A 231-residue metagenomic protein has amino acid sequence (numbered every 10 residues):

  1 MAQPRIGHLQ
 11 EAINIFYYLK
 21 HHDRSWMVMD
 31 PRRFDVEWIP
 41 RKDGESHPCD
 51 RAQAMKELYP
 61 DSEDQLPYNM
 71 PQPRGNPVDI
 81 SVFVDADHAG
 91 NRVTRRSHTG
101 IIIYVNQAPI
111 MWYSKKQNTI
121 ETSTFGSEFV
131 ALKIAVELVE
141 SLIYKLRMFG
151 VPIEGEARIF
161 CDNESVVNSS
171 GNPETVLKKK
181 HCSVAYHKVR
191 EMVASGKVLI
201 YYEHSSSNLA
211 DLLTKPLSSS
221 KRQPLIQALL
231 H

Functional and structural regions predicted by a protein language model:
M1-W38, A54, H204, T214: C-terminal reverse transcriptase regions that engage the nucleic-acid substrate
A2-Q3, V78-D79, N118-H231: RNase H-like nuclease module associated with reverse transcription
I15, R96-H98, H181: Conserved, well-ordered active-site substructure
L19-W26, P48, Q53, D87-N91 (+4 more regions): Alpha-helix capping/termination and helix-coil
R24, Q65-M70, D87-G90, N118 (+2 more regions): Eukaryotic intrinsically disordered and solvent-exposed regulatory patches
M27-P31, W38-A86: Flexible, glycine/threonine-enriched loop-and-boundary segments that flank and lead into catalytic domains of large
R33-V36, A86-A89, N163-V166, S206-N208: Short, internal active-site loops enriched in acidic
R74-F125: RNase H-like nuclease fold core
